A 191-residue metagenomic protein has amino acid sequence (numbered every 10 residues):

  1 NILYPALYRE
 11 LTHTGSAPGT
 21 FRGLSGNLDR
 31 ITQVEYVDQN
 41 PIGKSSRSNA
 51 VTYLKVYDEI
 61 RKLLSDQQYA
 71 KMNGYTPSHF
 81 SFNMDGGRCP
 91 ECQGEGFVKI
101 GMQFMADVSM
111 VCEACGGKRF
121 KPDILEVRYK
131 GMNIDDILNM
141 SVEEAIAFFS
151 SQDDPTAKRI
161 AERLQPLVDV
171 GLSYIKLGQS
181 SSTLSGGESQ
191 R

Functional and structural regions predicted by a protein language model:
N1-R191: Conserved phosphate-binding elements of NTP-dependent enzyme cores
